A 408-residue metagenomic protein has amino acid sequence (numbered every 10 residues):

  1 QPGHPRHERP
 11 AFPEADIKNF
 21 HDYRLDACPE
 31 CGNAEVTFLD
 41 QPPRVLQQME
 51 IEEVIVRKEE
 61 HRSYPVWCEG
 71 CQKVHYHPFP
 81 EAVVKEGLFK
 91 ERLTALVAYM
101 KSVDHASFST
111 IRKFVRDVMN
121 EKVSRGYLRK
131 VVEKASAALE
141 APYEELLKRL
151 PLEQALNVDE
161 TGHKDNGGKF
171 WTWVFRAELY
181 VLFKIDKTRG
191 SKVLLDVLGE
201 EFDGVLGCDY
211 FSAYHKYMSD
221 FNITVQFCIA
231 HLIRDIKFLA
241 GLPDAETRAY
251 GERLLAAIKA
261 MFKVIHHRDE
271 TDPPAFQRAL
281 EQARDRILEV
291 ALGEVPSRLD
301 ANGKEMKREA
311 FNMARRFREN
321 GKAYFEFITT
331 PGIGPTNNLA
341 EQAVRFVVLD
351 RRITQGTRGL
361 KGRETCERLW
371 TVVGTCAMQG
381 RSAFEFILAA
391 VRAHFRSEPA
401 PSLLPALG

Functional and structural regions predicted by a protein language model:
Q1-K85, V158, C208: Short, flexible loop/hinge motifs at secondary-structure junctions
G3, V118-K122, K130-Y217, T224: RNase H-like nuclease fold core
C28, C68, V97, I111 (+8 more regions): Mobile genetic element proteins and their domesticated derivatives, centered on retroelements and DNA transposons
E35, E52-Q154, V373-T375: Short, positively charged, Gly/Tyr-enriched micro-motifs that form contact patches at catalytic or ligand/partner
T37-D40, Y76-F79, D165-G167, F183-I185 (+6 more regions): Short helix/loop capping segments that flank catalytic or ligand/cofactor-binding pockets
W67, M100-S107, K169-L182, I229-L232 (+1 more regions): Short conserved beta-strand segments at catalytic cores or DNA/RNA-binding microdomains of nucleic-acid binding
Y210, S219-R253: Conserved beta-strand -> loop -> alpha-helix junction used to position metal-binding or nucleic-acid-contacting
F211-A213, E252-G408: Acidic/histidine-rich catalytic cores and adjacent linkers of DNA breakage/strand-transfer/modification proteins
